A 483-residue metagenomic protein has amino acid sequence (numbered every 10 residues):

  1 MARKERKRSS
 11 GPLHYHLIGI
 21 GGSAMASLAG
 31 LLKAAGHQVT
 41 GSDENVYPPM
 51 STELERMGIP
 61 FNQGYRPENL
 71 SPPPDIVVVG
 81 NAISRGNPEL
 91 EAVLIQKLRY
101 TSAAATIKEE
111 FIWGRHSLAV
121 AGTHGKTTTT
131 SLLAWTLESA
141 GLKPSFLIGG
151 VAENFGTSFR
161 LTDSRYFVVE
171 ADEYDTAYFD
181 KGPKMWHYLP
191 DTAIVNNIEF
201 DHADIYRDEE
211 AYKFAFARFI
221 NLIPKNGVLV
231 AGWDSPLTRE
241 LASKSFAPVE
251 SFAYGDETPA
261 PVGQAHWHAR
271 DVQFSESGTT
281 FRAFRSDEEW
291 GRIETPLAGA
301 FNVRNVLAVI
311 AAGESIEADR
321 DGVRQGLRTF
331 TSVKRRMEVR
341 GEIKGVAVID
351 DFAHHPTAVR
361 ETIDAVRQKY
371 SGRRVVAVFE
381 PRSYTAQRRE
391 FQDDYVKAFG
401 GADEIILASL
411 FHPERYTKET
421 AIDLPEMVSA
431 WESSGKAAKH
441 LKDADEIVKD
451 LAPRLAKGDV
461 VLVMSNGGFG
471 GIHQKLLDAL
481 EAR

Functional and structural regions predicted by a protein language model:
M1-M50, E55-F61, P73, V77 (+7 more regions): ATP-dependent carboxylate-amine ligase
R6-P12, L31-A34, E55, N69-P72 (+6 more regions): Phosphate-binding loop of NTP-binding sites
I20, S42-D43, Y65, G80-A82 (+19 more regions): Fold-independent oxyanion-binding glycine-rich loops and adjacent beta-strand/coil segments at enzyme active sites
A29, F281-A283, I293: Short beta-strand motif preference
T40, N62-Y65, T101-K108, F146-G150 (+4 more regions): Beta-strand->loop->alpha-helix junctions that form or flank phosphate-binding loops in nucleotide-handling enzymes
V46-M50, N69, I83-G86, N154-F155 (+4 more regions): Short, charged/polar "capping" segments at the starts of alpha-helices and the immediately preceding loops
H116-L118, Y254, R285-T295, G341-V346: Glycine/charged-rich beta-loop-alpha catalytic/anionic-binding loops adjacent to active sites
R282, F301-N302: C-terminal accessory "lid"/substrate-recognition subdomains
